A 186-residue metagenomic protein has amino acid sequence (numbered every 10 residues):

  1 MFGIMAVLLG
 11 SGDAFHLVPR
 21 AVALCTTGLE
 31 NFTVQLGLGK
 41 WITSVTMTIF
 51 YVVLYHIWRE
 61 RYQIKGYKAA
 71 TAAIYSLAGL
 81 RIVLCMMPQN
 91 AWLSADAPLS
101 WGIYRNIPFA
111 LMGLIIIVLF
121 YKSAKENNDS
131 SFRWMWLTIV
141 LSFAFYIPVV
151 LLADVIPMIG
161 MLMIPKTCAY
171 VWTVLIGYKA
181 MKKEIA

Functional and structural regions predicted by a protein language model:
M1-F2, W58-A70, A95-P98, K122-W134 (+1 more regions): Membrane-interface helix-boundary motifs at transmembrane edges
I4-V22, G79-R81, L137-V150: Hydrophobic alpha-helical transmembrane segments of multi-pass membrane proteins
F15-F32, G37-T71, V83-C85, F120 (+1 more regions): Internal transmembrane alpha-helix with an interfacial aromatic "cap," most often the third helix
G28-K40, S94-I107, I156-C168: Non-cytosolic membrane-interface motifs at loop->transmembrane helix junctions
V52-W58, V83-P88, I107-R133, F145-L152 (+1 more regions): Alpha-helical transmembrane segments in multipass membrane proteins, preferentially the mid-helix core
T71-I74, A95-G113, D129-W136, M163: A loop-to-helix transmembrane entry motif
S76-I103, F120-A124: Membrane-helix boundary elements
W136-K182: Terminal transmembrane helical module of multi-pass membrane proteins
